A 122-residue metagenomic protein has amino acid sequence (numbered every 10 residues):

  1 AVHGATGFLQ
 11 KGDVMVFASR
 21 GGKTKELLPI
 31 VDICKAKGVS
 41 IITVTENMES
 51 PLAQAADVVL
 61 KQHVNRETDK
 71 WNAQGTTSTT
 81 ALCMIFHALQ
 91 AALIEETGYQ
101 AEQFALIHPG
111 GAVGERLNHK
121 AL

Functional and structural regions predicted by a protein language model:
A1-T97: Glycine-rich phosphate-binding loops that contact phosphosugars or nucleotide phosphates
Q54, T68, E95-L122: Internal, active-site/partner-interface "lid" segment
